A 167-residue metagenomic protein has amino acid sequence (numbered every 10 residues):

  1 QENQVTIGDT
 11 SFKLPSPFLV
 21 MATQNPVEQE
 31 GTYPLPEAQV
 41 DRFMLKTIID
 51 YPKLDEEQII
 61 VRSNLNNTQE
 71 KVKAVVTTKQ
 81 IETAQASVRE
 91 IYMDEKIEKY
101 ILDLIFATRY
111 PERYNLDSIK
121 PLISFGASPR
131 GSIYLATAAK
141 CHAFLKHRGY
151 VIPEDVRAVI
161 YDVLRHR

Functional and structural regions predicted by a protein language model:
E2-I91, K140-H142: Canonical AAA+ ATPase core
L65-R167: Basic, amphipathic alpha-helical bundle interface domains used for macromolecular binding and assembly
